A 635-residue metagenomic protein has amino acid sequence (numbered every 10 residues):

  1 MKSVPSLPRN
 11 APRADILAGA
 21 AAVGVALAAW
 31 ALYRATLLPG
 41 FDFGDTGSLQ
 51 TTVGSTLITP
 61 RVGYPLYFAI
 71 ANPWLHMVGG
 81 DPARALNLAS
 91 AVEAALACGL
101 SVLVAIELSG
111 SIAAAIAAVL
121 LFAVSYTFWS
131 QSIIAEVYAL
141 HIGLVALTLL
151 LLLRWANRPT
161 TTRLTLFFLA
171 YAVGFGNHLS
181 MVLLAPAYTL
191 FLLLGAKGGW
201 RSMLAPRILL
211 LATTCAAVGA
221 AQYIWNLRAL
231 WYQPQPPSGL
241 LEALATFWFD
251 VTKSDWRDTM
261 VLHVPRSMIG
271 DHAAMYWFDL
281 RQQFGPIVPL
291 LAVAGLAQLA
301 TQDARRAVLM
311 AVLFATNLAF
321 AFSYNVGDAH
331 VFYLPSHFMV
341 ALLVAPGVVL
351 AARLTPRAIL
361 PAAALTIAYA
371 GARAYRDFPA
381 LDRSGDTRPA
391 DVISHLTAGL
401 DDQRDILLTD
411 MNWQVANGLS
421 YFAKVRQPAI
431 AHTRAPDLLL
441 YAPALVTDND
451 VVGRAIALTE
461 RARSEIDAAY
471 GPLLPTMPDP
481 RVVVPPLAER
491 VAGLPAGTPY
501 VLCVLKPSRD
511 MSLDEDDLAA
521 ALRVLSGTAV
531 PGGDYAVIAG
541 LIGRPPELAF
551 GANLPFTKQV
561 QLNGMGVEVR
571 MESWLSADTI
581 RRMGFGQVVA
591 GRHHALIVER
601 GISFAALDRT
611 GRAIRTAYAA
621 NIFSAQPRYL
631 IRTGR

Functional and structural regions predicted by a protein language model:
G19-G24, S101-V124, G143, T162-L164 (+4 more regions): Transmembrane-helix signature of polytopic, membrane-embedded enzymes that assemble or transfer cell-envelope glycans
V23, A300-D303, P346-A374: Signature aromatic-anchored transmembrane alpha helix within multi-pass, membrane-resident enzymes that catalyze glycan
V23, L88-S109, L147-L151, A294 (+1 more regions): Transmembrane-helix motifs of polytopic, lipid-linked glycan transferases
P65, A69, V78-G99, L103 (+3 more regions): Loop-to-helix entry region of an early transmembrane alpha helix in multi-pass inner-membrane enzymes
I106-S109, S132, T148-F167, V173-G174 (+1 more regions): Membrane-interface transmembrane helices that cradle and orient dolichyl/undecaprenyl
R154-N157, L183-A216, Q427: Perimembrane helix-loop-helix junctions
R281-A304: Hydrophobic, aromatic-rich transmembrane alpha-helices and their immediate juxtamembrane boundary segments
P286, V308-A311, A319-A352: Hydrophobic/aromatic-rich transmembrane helices and adjacent perimembrane loops
